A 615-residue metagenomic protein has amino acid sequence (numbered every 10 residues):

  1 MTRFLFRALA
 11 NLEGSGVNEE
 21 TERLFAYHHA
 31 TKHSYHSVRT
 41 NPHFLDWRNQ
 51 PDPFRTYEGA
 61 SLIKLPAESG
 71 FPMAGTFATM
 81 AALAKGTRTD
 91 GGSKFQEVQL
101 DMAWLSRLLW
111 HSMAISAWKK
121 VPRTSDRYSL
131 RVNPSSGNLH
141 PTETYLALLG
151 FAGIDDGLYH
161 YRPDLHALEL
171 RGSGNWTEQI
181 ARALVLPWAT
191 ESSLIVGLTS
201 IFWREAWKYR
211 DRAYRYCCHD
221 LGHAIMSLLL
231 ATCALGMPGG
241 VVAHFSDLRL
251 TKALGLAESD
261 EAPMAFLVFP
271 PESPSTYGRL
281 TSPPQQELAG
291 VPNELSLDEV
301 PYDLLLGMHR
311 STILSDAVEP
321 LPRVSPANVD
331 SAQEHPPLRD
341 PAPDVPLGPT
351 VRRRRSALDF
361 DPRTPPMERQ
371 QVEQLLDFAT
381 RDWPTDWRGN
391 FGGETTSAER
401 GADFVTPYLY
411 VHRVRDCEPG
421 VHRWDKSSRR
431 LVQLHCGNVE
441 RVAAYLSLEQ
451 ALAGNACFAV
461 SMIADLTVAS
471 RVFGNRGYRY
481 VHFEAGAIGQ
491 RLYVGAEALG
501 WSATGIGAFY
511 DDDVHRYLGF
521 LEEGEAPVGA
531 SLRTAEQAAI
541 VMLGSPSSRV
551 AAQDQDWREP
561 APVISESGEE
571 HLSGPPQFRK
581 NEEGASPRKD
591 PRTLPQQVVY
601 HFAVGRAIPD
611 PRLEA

Functional and structural regions predicted by a protein language model:
M1-A485, L499, G507-G544, D590-A615: N-terminal accessory segments that position/regulate proteins before the catalytic core
T40, V494, V550-A551: Intrinsically disordered, low-complexity regions enriched in Ser/Pro/Gly/Gln/His and often acidic
Q490-R491, G495-L499: Mature, solvent-exposed C-terminal subdomains and processed small-chain segments of exported/organellar
A535-R592: Intrinsic disorder/low-complexity segments
